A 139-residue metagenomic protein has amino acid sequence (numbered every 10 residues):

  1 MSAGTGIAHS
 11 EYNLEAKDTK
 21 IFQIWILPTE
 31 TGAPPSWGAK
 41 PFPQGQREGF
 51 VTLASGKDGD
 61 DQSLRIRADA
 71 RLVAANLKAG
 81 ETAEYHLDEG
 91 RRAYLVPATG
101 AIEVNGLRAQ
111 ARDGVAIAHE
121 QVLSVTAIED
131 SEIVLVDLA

Functional and structural regions predicted by a protein language model:
M1-A139: Jelly-roll (double-stranded beta-helix
